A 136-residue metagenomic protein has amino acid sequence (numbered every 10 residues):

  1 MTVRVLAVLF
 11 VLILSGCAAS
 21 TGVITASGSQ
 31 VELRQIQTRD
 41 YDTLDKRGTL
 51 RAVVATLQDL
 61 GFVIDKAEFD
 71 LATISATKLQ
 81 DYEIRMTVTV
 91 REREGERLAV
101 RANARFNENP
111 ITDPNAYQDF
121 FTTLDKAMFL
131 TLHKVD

Functional and structural regions predicted by a protein language model:
M1-L6: Bacterial N-terminal signal peptides that target proteins for export
L9: Flanking scaffold residues of small Cys/His-coordinated metal-binding clusters
I13-G16: C-terminal motif of bacterial Sec signal peptides marking the signal peptidase cleavage site
A19-D136: Ser/Thr-rich, low-complexity intrinsically disordered terminal regions
